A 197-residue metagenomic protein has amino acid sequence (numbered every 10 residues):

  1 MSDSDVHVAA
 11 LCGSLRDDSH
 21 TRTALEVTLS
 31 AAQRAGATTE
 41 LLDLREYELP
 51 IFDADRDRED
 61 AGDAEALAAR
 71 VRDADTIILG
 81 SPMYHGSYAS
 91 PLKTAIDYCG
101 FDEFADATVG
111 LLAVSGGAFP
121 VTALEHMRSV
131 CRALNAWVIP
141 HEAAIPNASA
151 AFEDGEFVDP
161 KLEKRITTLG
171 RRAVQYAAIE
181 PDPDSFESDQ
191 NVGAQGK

Functional and structural regions predicted by a protein language model:
S2-A37: N-terminal beta1-alpha1 ligand-phosphate binding loop
D3, V138-K197: Glycine-rich phosphate/pyrophosphate-binding loop and the adjoining helix
C12, D43, E142-A144: Residue-level recognition of beta-strand->loop/alpha-helix junctions
G13-L15, L44, A113-G116: Cofactor-binding loop segments of dinucleotide-utilizing enzymes, especially the Rossmann-like FAD- and NAD(P)+-binding
T21, L25, A64, A89-L92 (+4 more regions): A general structural signal for well-ordered alpha-helical segments in protein cores
T38-E40, W137: Conserved beta-strand segments of alpha/beta enzyme cores
L44-A61, E153-G155: N-terminal beta-loop-helix "entrance" segment that forms/cooperates in small-molecule cofactor or anionic ligand
G62-L134: Helix-loop-strand module that forms the ligand-binding subsite of alpha/beta enzymes
